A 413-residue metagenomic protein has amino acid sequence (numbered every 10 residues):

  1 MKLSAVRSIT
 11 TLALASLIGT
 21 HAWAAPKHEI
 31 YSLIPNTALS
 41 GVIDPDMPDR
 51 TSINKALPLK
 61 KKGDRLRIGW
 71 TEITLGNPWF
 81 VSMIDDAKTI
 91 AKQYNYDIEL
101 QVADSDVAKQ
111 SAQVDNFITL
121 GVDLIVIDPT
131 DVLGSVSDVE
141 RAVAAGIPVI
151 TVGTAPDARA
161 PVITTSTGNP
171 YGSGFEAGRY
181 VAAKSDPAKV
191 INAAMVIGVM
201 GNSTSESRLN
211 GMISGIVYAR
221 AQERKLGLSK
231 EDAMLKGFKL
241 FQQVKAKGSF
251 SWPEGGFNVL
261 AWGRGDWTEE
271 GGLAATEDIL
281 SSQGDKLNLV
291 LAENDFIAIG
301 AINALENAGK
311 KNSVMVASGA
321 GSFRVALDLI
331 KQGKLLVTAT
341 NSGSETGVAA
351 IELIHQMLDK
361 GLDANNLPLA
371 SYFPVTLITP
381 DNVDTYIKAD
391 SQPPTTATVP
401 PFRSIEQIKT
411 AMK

Functional and structural regions predicted by a protein language model:
M1-T10: Bacterial N-terminal signal peptides that target proteins for export
K2-L3, G19, A25: Short, intrinsically disordered or compositionally biased N-terminal tails of bacterial proteins
I9-G19: Bacterial N-terminal signal peptides
A24-K413: A residue-level marker of the well-folded mature domains of exported/periplasmic proteins
